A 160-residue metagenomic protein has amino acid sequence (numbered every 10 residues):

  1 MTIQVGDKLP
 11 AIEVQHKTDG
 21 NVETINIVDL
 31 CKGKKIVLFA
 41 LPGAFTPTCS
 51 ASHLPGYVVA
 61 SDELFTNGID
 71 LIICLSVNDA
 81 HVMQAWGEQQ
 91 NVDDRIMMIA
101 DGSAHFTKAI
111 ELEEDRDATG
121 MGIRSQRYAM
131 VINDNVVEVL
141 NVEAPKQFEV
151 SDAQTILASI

Functional and structural regions predicted by a protein language model:
M1-I160: Chalcogenol-based redox active-site neighborhoods
